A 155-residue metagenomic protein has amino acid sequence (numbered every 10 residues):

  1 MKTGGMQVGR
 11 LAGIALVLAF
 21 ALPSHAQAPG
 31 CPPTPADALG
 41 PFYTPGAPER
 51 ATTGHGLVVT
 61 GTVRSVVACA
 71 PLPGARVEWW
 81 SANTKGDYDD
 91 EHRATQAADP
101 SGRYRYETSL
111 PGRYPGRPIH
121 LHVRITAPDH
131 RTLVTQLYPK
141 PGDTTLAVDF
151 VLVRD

Functional and structural regions predicted by a protein language model:
K2-G13: Bacterial N-terminal signal peptides that target proteins for export
G5, P23-H25, H120: Intrinsically disordered, low-complexity regions enriched for glutamine and histidine
A12-P23: Bacterial N-terminal signal peptides
Q27-D155: Beta-strand-dominated extracellular/periplasmic modules and repeats in secreted or surface-exposed proteins
